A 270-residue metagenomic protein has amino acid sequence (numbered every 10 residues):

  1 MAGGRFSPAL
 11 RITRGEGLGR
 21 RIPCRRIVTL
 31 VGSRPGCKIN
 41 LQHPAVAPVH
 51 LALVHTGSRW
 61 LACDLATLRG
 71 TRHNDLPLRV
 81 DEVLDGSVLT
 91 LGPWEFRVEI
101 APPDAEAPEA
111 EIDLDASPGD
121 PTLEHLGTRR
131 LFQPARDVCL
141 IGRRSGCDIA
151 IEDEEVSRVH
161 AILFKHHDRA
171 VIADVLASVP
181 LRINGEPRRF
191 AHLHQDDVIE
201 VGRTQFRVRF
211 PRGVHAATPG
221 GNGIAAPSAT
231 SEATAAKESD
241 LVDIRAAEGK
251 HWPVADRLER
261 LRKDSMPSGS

Functional and structural regions predicted by a protein language model:
M1-P8, W94-V159, F164-D168, F190 (+2 more regions): Regulatory inter-domain linker segments that are low-complexity and enriched for serine/threonine/proline
P8-T13, R69-T71, G119-H125, V179-I183: Short polybasic amphipathic segments
R11-G15, V54, E124-L126, F164 (+1 more regions): A generic structural motif
I22-L91, Q133-R203: Forkhead-associated
